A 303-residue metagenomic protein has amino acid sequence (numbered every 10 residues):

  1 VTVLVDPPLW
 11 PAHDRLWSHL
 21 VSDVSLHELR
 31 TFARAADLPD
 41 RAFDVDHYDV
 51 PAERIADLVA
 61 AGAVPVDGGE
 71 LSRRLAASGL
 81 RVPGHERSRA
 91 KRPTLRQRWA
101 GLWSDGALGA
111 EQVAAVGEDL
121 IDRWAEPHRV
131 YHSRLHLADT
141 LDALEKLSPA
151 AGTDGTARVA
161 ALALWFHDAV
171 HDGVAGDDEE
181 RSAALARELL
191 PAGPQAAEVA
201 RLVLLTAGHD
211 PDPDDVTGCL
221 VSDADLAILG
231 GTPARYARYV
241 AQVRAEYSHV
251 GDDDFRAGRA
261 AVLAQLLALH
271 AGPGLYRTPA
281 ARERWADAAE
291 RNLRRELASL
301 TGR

Functional and structural regions predicted by a protein language model:
V1-L4: Extreme N-terminal starter segment of soluble prokaryotic enzymes
L9-V66, E70-L75: Basic nucleic-acid-binding interfaces
G69-A115: Non-catalytic interface/linker regions that flank or bridge core catalytic/transmembrane domains
V82-L102, A125-S133, D142-T156, F166 (+1 more regions): Divalent metal-dependent phosphate-bond-processing catalytic cores, especially two-metal-ion Mg2+/Mn2+ enzymes that act
L102, G106-D122, E126-P127, H132-S133 (+1 more regions): Conserved N-terminal diphosphate/IPP-binding helix and adjacent helical/loop segment of trans-prenyltransferase domains
R123, S182-D212: Histidine- and acidic-residue-rich, metal-dependent catalytic cores
E126-L137, H171-A183: Active-site metal-coordination segments of metallo-dependent hydrolases
T140, T156-G173, S182, L202-A207: His-Asp-centered metal-binding catalytic motifs of divalent-metal-dependent phosphohydrolases/nucleases
